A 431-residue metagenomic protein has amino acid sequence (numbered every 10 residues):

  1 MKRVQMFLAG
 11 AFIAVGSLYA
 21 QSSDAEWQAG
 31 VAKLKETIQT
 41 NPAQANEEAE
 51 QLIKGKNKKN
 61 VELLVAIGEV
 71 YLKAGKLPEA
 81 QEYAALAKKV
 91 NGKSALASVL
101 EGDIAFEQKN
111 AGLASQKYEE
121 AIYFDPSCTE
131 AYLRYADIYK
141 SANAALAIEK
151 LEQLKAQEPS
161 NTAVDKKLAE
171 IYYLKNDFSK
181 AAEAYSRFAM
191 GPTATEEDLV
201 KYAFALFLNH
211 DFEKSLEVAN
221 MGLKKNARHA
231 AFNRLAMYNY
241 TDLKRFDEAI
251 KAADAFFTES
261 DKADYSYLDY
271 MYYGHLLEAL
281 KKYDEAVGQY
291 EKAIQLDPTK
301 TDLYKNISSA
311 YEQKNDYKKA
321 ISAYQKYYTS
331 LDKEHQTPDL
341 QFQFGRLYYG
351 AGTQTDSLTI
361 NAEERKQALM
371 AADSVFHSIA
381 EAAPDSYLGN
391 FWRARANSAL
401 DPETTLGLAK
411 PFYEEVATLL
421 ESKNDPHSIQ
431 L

Functional and structural regions predicted by a protein language model:
V4, L8-F12, S17-L431: Alpha-solenoid helical repeat scaffolds
